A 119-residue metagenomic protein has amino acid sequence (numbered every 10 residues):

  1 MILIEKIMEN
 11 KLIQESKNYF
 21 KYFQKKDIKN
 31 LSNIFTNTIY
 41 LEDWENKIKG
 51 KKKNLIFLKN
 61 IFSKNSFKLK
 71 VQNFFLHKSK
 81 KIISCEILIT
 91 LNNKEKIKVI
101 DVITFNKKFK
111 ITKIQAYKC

Functional and structural regions predicted by a protein language model:
M1-K29, N33: Short, low-complexity N-terminal intrinsically disordered segments enriched in polar/charged residues
L3-M8, I56-C119: A beta-strand edge to alpha-helix "cap/lid" segment located at domain peripheries
Q14-E15, K53, L69: Short, conserved clusters of charged catalytic residues that mark active-site and nucleotide-handling motifs
Y19, L31, I39, G50 (+4 more regions): Hydrophobic pocket/interface hotspot
Q24-D27, F35, N65, K107: Residues at helix C-cap/C′ positions in short coil/turn segments immediately following an alpha-helix
L31-N33, E42-D43, K70-V71, I114: Short, hydrophobic secondary-structure boundary micro-motifs
T38-K49, I61: A short gly/proline-enriched turn/hairpin at secondary-structure junctions
